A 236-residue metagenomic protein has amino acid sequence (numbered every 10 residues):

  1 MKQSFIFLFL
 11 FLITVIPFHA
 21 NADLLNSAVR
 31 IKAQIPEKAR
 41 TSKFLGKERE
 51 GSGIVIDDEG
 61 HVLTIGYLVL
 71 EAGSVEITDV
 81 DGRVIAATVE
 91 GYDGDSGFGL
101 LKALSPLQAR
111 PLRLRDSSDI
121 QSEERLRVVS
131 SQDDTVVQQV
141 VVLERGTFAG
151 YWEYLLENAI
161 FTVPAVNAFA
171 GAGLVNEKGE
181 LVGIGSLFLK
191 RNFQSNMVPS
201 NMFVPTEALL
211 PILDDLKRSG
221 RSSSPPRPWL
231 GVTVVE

Functional and structural regions predicted by a protein language model:
M1-S4: Positively charged n-region of N-terminal signal peptides that target proteins for export
F7-V15: Bacterial N-terminal signal peptides
F18-Y67, S74, G97-F98, P111 (+2 more regions): N-terminal activation segment of mature serine protease catalytic domains
N21-D23, I31, A109, E177 (+1 more regions): C-terminal cap/linker of serine protease catalytic domains
S27-R30, V62-I65, S122-Q132, T162 (+3 more regions): Active-site-proximal beta-strands of protease catalytic cores
P36-K38, D57-V137, A159, P164 (+1 more regions): Conserved active-site neighborhood of the chymotrypsin/trypsin-like protease fold
K38-G46, Y92-G97, R145-I160, G220-R227 (+1 more regions): Gly/Ser-enriched beta-turn/beta-hairpin loop segments
R110-E157, F169, K190-M197, L216-P225: Flexible, gly/ser-rich surface segments that form the specificity/activation loops bordering the active-site cleft
